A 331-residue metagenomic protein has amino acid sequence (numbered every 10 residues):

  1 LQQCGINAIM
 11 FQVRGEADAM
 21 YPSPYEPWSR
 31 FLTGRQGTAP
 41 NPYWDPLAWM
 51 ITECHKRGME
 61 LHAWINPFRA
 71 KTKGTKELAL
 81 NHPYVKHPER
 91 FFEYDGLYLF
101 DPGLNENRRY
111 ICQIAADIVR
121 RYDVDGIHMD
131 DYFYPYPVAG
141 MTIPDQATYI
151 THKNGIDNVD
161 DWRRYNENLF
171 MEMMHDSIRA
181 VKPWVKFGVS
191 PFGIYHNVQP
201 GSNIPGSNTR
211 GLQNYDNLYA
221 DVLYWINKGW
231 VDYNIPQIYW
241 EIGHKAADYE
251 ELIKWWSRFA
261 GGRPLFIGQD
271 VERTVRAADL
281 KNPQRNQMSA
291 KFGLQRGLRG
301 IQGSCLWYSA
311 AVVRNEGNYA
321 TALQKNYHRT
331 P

Functional and structural regions predicted by a protein language model:
L1-A19, R121-G126, Y224, K228-N234 (+2 more regions): Catalytic domains of carbohydrate-active enzymes, especially glycoside hydrolases
A8-F11, G15-N66, T72, T151-V181 (+1 more regions): Aromatic-lined substrate-binding rim segments of carbohydrate-active enzymes
A19-G34, R69-D95, D131-N154, P200-L212: Aromatic- and acidic-residue-enriched segments that line the glycan-binding/catalytic groove of carbohydrate-active
E26-W44, Y94-C112, G155-E167, R210-G211 (+3 more regions): The substrate-binding groove and active-site-proximal loops of carbohydrate-active enzymes, especially glycoside
L47-T52, A63-R121, D216-A220: Active-site-adjacent "subsite" loops/lids of carbohydrate-active enzymes
H55, E60-T72, H128-Y132, D160-Y215 (+1 more regions): Aromatic-lined carbohydrate-recognition surfaces of secreted/lumenal glycan-active proteins
D125, D130, A147-D157, S207-N208 (+2 more regions): Aromatic- and acid-rich polysaccharide-binding/catalytic face of secreted or lumenal carbohydrate-active enzymes
Y219-K245, A260-P331: Substrate-binding cleft of secreted/luminal carbohydrate-active enzymes
